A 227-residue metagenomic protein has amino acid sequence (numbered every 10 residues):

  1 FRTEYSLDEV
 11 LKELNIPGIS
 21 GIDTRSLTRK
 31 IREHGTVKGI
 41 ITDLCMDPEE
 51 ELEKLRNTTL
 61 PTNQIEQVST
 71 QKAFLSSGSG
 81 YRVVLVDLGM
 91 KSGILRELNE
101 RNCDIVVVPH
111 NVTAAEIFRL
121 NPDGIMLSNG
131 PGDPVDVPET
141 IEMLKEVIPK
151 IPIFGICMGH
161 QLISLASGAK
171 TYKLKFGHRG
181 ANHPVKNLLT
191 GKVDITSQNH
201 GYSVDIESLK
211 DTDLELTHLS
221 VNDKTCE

Functional and structural regions predicted by a protein language model:
F1-A115, R119-L120, P134: RNA-binding accessory domains that recognize and position tRNA/RNA substrates
E4-S6, H34-G35, N99-R101, E139-E142 (+2 more regions): Short, glycine/charged-enriched secondary-structure capping and boundary segments
N15-I16, G80, N102, K150 (+3 more regions): A generic structural signal for alpha->beta connector loops
P17-G18, I105, I153, T171 (+1 more regions): Hydrophobic beta-strand scaffold residues
M90-K91, N111-V112, M158-G159, G201-S203: Short, polar loop motifs at secondary-structure junctions
V108, L174, T217-L219: Hydrophobic residues at beta-strand termini and immediately following loops that shape nucleotide-binding pockets
G124, S128-I195, G201: Cysteine-nucleophile active-site neighborhood
K192-E227: Catalytic beta-strand/loop cores that center a nucleophilic Ser/Cys/Thr and support acyl-enzyme chemistry
